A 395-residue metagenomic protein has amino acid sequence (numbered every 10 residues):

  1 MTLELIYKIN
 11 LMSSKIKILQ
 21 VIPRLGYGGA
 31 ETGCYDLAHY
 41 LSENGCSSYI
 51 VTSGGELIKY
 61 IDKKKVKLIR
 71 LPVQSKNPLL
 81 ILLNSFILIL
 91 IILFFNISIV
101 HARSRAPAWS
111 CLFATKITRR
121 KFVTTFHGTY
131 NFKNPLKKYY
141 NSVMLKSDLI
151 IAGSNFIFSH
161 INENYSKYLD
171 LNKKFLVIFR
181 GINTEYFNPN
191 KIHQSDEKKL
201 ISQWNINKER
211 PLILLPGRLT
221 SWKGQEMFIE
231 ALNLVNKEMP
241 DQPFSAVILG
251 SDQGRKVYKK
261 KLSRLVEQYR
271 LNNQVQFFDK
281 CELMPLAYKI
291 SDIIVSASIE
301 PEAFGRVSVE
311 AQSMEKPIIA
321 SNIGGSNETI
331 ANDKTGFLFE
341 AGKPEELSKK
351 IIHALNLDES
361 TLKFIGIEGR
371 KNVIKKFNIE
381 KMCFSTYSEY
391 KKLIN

Functional and structural regions predicted by a protein language model:
E31-D36, P211-L215, T220-K237, K260 (+1 more regions): A conserved mid-protein helix/loop that constitutes part of the nucleotide-sugar donor-binding site
I50, P317-A320, I330: Short hydrophobic beta-strand element within catalytic cores of glycosyltransferases and related nucleotide-activated
I50-E56, I182, P216, S245-K260: Glycosyltransferase donor-sugar binding loop
A102-A108, F126: Short His-centered aromatic/hydrophobic patch
S147-V177, I182-F187: A short, active-site helix/loop in glycosyltransferases that binds the activated sugar's phosphate group
S202, P211, E346, H353 (+2 more regions): A short, well-ordered alpha-helix in the C-terminal region of glycosyltransferases
G254-K259, L271-C281, A287, F337-L338: Active-site donor-binding acidic/aromatic loop of nucleotide-activated sugar and phosphosugar transferases involved
N332-D333, F337-P344, H353-E359: Conserved acidic donor-binding segment of nucleotide-sugar-dependent glycosyltransferases
